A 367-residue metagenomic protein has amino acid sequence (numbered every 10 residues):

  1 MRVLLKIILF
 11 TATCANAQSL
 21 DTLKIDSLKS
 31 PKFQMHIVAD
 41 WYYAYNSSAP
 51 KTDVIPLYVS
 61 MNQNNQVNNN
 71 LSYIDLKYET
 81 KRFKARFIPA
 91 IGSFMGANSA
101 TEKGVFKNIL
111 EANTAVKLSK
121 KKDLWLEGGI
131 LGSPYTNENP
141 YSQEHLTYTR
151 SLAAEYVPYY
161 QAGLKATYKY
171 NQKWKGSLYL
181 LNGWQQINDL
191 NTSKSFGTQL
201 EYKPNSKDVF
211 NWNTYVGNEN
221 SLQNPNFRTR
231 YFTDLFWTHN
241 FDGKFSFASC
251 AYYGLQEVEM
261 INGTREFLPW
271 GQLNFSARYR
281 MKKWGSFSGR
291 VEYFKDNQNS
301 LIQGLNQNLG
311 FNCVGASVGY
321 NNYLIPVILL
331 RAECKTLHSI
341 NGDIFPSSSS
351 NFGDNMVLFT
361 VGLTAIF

Functional and structural regions predicted by a protein language model:
M1-T22: Bacterial Sec-dependent N-terminal signal peptides
A17-P56, G132, L152, L324-I328: Outer-membrane beta-barrel biogenesis signature
L20-D21, N46-Q66, M95-E111, S119-E201 (+2 more regions): Surface-exposed coil loops of outer-membrane beta-barrel proteins
S30, E79-F83, S119-K121, S133 (+5 more regions): Outer-membrane beta-barrel channels and translocator barrels
I37, N69-Y78, A112-V116, G128 (+8 more regions): Residues on the lipid-exposed face of transmembrane beta-strands in outer-membrane beta-barrel proteins
I37-Y45, F87-I91, G128-I130, L178-N182 (+4 more regions): Transmembrane beta-barrel strands of outer-membrane/channel proteins
Y58-M61, N98, V105, F210-T214 (+2 more regions): Outer-membrane beta-barrel pore domains
N62-S93: Glycine- and aromatic-enriched membrane insertion/assembly motifs of diderm outer-membrane and organelle channel
